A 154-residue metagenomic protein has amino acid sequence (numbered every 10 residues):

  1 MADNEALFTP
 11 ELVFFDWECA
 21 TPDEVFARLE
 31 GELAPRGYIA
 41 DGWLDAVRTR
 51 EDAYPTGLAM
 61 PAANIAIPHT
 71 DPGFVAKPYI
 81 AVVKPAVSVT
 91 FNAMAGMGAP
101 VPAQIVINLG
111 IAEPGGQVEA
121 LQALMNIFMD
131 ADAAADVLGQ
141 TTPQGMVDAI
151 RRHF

Functional and structural regions predicted by a protein language model:
M1-F154: Cytosolic covalent-transfer regions centered on His/Cys nucleophiles that carry phosphoryl or persulfide groups
